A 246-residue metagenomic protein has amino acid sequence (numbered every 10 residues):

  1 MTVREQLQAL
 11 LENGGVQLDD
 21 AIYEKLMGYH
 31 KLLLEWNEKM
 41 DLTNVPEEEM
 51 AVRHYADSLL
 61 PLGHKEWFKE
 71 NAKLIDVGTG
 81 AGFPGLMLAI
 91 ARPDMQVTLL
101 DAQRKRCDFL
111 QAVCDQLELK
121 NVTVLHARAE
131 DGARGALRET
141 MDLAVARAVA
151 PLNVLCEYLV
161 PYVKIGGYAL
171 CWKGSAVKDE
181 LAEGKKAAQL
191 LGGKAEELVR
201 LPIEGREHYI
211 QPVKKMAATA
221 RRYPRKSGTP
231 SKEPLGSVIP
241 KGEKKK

Functional and structural regions predicted by a protein language model:
T2-N71, I75, K105-V122: Class I SAM-dependent transferase core
D20, H126-R128, V199: Short loop/edge segments at beta-strand edges and connector loops that shape dinucleotide/nucleotide cofactor-binding
L59-V149, C156-E157: Conserved SAM/SAH cofactor-binding pocket of Class I
R92, V163-I165: Helix-to-beta-strand junctions that scaffold the AdoMet/dcAdoMet cofactor pocket in Class I SAM-dependent enzymes
R106-D108, V177, L181: Short alpha-helix immediately C-terminal to the canonical SAM-binding loop
E130, G174-K178, I203: Short "lid" loop at the C-terminus of a central beta-strand within the Rossmann-like core of SAM-dependent
G166-A176: Conserved beta-strand signature within the Rossmann-like core of class I S-adenosyl-L-methionine
A182-K246: SAM/dcSAM-binding transferase cores
